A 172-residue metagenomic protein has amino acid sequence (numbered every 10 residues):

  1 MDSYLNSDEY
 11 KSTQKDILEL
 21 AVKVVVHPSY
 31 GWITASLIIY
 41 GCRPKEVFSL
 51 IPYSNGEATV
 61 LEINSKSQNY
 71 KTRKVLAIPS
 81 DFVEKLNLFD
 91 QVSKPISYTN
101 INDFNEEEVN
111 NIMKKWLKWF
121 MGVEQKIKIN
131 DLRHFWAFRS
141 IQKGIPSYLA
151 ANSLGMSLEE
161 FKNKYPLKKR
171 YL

Functional and structural regions predicted by a protein language model:
S3-P44: Basic, Lys/Arg- and aromatic-enriched nucleic-acid-binding interface segment
D16, Y40-C42, S49-K85: Conserved tyrosine-mediated DNA breakage-rejoining catalytic core shared by Y-recombinases
L37, F48, A151: The alpha-helix within a helix-turn-helix
E46, L149, E160: Residues in the helix-turn-helix
Q68, L154-L172: Catalytic-site neighborhood detector that most strongly recognizes the C-terminal catalytic loop/helix of tyrosine
I78-E124, W136: Active-site/catalytic core of tyrosine-dependent DNA strand-transfer enzymes
N111-N152, M156: Short, basic (Lys/Arg/His-rich) helix/loop patches that form interaction surfaces in the mid-to-C-terminal regions
